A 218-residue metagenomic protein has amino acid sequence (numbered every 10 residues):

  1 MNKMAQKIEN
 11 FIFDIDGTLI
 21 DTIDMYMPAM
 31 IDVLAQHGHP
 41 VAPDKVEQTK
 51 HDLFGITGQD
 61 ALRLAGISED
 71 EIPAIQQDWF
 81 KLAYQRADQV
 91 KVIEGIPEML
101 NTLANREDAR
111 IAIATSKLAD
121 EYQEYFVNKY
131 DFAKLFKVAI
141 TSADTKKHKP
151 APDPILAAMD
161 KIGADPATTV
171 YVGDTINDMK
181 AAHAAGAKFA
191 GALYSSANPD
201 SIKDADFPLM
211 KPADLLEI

Functional and structural regions predicted by a protein language model:
N2-F11, N101, L118-I218: Asp-based, Mg2+/Mn2+-dependent phosphohydrolase catalytic module
A5-N105: N-terminal helical cap/lid subdomain that shapes the substrate entry/recognition surface in HAD-like hydrolases
D14, T18, T115, D174: Conserved G/P- and acidic residue-centered "switch" motifs that form tight phosphate/ATP-binding loops in soluble
L19, V92, I111, Y171-V172 (+1 more regions): Conserved SAM-binding loop
E107-D108, G186: Glycine-centered short loops/turns at secondary-structure junctions
R110-T115, D131: Hydrophobic, well-structured mid-protein blocks that either form specific transmembrane helices
